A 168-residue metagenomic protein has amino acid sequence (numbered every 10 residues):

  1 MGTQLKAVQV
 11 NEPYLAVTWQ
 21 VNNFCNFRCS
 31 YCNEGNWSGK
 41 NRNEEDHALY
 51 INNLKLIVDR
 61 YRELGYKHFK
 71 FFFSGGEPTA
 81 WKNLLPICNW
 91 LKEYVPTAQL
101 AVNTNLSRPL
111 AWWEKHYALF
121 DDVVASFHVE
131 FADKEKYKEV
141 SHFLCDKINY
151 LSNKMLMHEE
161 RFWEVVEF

Functional and structural regions predicted by a protein language model:
M1-N11, C32-W37, I87-E93, E114-A118 (+1 more regions): Short charge-dense sequence patches
T3-P13, V17-Q20, P78, V129 (+2 more regions): Class I S-adenosyl-L-methionine
K6-N52: Canonical Radical SAM [4Fe-4S] cluster-binding loop centered on the CxxxCxxC motif and its immediate flanking residues
L15, N33, E77, R108-P109: Acidic, low-complexity intrinsically disordered regions
Q20-N23, G75, T104: Conserved residues at beta->alpha junctions
K40-H47, F72, G76, F127: Glycine-rich phosphate-binding "P-loop"
L54-F73, W81-V166: Radical SAM/AdoMet-radical enzyme domain recognition
